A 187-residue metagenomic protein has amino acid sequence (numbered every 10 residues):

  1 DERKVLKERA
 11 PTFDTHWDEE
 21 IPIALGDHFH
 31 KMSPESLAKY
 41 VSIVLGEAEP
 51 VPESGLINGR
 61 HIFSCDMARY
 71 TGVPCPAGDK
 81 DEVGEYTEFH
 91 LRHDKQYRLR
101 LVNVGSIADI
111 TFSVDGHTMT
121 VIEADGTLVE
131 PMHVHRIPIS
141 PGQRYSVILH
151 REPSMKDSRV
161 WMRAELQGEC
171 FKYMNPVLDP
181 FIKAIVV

Functional and structural regions predicted by a protein language model:
D1-L37, M132-V187: Extended terminal and domain-junction accessory segments
F13-Q96, V102-G105: Acidic-aromatic/histidine active-site loop/patch
G55, F112-S113, P138: Short aromatic-centered micro-motifs
V83, H93, E130-P131, P141-Q143: Short, glycine/acidic-rich beta->alpha junctions
E85-E88, R98-R100, A108-D109, V134-R136 (+1 more regions): Generic recognition of flexible, low-complexity loop/linker segments
N103-T120: Short acidic, flexible loop segments centered on an aromatic residue
I110-S113, E123, S158, Y173-M174: Intrinsically disordered, low-complexity regions enriched in proline, serine, glycine and charged residues
T118-L128: Short aromatic-acidic-glycine turn motif
